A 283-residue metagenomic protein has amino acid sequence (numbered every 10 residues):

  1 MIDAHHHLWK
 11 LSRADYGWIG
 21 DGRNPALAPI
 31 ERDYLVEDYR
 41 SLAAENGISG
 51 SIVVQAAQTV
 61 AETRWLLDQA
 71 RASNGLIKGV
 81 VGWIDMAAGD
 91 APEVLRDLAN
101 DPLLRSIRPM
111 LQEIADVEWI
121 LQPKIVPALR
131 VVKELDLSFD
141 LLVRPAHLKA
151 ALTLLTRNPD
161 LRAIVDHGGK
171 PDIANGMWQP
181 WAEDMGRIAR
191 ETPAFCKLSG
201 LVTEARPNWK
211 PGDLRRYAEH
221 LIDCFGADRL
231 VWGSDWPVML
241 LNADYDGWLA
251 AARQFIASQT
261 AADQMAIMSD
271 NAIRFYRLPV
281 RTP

Functional and structural regions predicted by a protein language model:
M1-L135, L155, I188, G212: Mid-domain alpha/beta scaffold segments of enzyme catalytic cores
I2, N24-G50, H220, C224-V231 (+1 more regions): Mid-to-C-terminal alpha-helical segments outside catalytic/metal-binding sites
H7, A56-A57, W83-A87, P109-E113 (+5 more regions): Active-site beta-loop-alpha junctions enriched in small/polar residues
L8-W9, W18, W65, W83 (+7 more regions): Tryptophan-centric aromatic hotspots in well-structured domains and transmembrane helices
L11-W18, P92-V94, G176-W178, A243-Y245 (+1 more regions): Short aromatic-enriched loop/helix-cap "lid" or pocket-rim segments at secondary-structure transitions that line
D38, W65-D68, E93, D97 (+5 more regions): Alpha-helical elements of Rossmann-like donor-binding domains used by nucleotide-donor carbohydrate transfer enzymes
V60-L76, P159-V165, R215-D223, W248-F255: Short, electropositive alpha-helical surface patch
W119-V231, T282: Catalytic pocket-lining loop regions of alpha/beta-barrel enzymes, especially the amidohydrolase/enolase/GH5 lineages
